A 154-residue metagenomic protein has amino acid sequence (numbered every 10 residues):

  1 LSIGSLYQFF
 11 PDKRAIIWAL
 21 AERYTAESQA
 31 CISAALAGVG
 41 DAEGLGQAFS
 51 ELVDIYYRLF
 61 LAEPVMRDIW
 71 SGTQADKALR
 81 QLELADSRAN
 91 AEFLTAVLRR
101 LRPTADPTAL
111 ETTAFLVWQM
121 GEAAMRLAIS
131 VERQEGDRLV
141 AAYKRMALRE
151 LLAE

Functional and structural regions predicted by a protein language model:
L1-A15: Helix-turn-helix
R14, W18, A42, G46-S50 (+4 more regions): Short, structured helix-loop boundary elements
A15, A19, R23, S33-L61 (+1 more regions): Hydrophobic alpha-helical connector segments
A37-A42, A62-D68, T73-K77, R88-A114 (+1 more regions): Hydrophobic alpha-helical bundle segments that form small-molecule/ligand-binding pockets
G46, S50, D54, R88-T95 (+5 more regions): An amphipathic alpha-helix signature
S71-G72, R80, R100-M146: Hydrophobic/aromatic-rich alpha-helical bundle segments in the mid-to-C-terminal region
L82, R88, E92, A96 (+3 more regions): Non-catalytic cap/lid and distal C-terminal segments of serine-dependent acyl enzymes
